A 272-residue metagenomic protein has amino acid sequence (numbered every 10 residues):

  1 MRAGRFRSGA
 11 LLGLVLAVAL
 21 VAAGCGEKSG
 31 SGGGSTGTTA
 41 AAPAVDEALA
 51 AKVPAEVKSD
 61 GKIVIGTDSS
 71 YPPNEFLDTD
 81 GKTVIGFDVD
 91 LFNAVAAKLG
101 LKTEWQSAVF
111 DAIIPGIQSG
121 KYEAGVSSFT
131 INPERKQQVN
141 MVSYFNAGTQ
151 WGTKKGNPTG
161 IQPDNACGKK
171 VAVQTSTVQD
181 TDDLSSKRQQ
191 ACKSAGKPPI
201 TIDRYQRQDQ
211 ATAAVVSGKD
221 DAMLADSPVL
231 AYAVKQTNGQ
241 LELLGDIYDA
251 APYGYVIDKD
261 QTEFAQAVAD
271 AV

Functional and structural regions predicted by a protein language model:
A22-T36: Bacterial lipoprotein signal-peptidase II cleavage site
G26, A40-P43, V89-F92, A97-K98 (+4 more regions): Extended ligand-binding regions for polar small-molecule ligands
G37-V126: Extracytoplasmic small-molecule ligand-binding "clamshell" domains of the periplasmic binding protein/Venus flytrap
S69, F145-T153, A231, K235-V272: Periplasmic-binding protein-like
N93-G100, Q179-R204, K235: Ligand-binding cleft/hinge of the Venus flytrap
K102-N165: Acidic, polar ligand-binding/catalytic clefts
E104-P115, T159, K197-A213, D249-A251: Short helix-initiation/N-cap motifs at beta->coil->alpha
F129-K136, L184-S185, V216-D249: A ligand-binding cleft/hinge motif common to bilobed small-molecule-binding domains
